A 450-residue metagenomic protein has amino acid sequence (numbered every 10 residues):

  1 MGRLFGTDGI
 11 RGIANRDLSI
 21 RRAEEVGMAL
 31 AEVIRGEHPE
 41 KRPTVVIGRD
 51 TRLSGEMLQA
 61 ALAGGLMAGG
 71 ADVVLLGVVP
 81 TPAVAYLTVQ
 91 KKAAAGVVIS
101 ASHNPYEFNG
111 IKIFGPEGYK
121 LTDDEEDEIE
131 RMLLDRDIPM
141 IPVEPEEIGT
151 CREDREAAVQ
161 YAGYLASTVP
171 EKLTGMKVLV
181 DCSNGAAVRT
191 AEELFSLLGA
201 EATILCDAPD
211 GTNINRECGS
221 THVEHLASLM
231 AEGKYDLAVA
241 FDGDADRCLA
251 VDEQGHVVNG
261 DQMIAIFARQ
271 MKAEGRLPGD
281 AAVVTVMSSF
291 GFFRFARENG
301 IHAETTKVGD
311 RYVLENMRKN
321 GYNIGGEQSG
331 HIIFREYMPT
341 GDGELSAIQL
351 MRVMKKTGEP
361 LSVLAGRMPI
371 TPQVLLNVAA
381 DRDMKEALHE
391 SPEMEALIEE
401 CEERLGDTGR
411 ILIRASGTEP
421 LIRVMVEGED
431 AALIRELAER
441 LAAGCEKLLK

Functional and structural regions predicted by a protein language model:
M1-G64, A68-G69, A95, I148-K177 (+2 more regions): An N-terminal, well-structured beta->alpha segment
D8, I47, V84, V97 (+11 more regions): Buried hydrophobic positions in well-ordered alpha/beta secondary-structure cores of metabolic enzymes
I13, N109-A231: Gly/Ser/Thr-enriched, mixed-charge loops and adjacent short helices that form phosphate/oxyanion-binding elements
E32, T44-F108, E193-V251: N-terminal small/polar loop signature for handling phosphorylated ligands or for N-terminal nucleophile
E40-D50, V74, K177-L179, D280-V286 (+1 more regions): Short glycine-rich phosphate-binding loop at a beta-alpha junction
G48-R49, V180-C182, D252, E336 (+1 more regions): Short glycine-centered, acidic/aromatic-flanked micro-motifs in structured strand/loop junctions that mark active-site
A83, D127-A162, S167, E253-G326 (+1 more regions): Proline/glycine-rich low-complexity loops and linkers
L237, E274-K450: Phosphate-binding and adjacent anionic-ligand microenvironments
